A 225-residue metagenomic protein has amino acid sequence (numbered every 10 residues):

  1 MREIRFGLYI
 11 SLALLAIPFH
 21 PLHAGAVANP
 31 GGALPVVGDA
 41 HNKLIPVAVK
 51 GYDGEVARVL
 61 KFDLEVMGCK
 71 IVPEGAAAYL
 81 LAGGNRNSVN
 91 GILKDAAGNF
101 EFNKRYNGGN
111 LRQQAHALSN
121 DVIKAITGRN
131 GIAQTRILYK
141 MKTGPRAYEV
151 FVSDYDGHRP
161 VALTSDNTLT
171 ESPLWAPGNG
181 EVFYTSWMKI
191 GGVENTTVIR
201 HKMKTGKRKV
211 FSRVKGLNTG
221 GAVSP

Functional and structural regions predicted by a protein language model:
M1-I10: Bacterial N-terminal signal peptides that target proteins for export
Y9-P18: Bacterial N-terminal signal peptides
H23-F62: A structural "domain/chain start" motif
A57, K61, E65-A77: Interaction modules related to DNA damage response and DNA replication/repair
K61, G75-D121: Amphipathic beta-strand/beta-sheet edge segments enriched in Tyr/Trp
A125, T168-T185, R208-K209, R213-P225: Conserved beta-propeller blade repeats
R136-K142, E181-T185: Residue position within the beta-strands of beta-propeller blades
P145-V161, T185-V210: Beta-propeller blade-edge and WD-like acidic-aromatic loop motif
